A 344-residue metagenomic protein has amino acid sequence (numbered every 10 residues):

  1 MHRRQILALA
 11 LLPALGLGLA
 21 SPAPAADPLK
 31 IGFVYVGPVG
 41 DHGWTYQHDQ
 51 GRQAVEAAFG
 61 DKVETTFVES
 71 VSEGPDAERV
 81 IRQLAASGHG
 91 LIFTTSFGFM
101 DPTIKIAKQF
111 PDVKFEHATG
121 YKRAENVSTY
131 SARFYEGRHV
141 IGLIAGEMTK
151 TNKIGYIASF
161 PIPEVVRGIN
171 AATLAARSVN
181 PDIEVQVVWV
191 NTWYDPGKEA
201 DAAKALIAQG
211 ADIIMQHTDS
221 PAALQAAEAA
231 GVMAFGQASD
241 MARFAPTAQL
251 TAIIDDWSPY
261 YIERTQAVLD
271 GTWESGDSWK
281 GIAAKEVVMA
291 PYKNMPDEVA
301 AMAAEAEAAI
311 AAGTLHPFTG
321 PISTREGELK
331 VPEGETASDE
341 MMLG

Functional and structural regions predicted by a protein language model:
M1-H2, P22, I92: Intrinsically disordered, low-complexity sequence elements enriched in Ser/Thr/Gly/Pro
R3-L7: N-terminal export leaders
A8-G18: Bacterial N-terminal signal peptides
L19-A25: Sec/Tat signal peptide C-region and signal peptidase I cleavage site
A26-G344: A residue-level marker of the well-folded mature domains of exported/periplasmic proteins
